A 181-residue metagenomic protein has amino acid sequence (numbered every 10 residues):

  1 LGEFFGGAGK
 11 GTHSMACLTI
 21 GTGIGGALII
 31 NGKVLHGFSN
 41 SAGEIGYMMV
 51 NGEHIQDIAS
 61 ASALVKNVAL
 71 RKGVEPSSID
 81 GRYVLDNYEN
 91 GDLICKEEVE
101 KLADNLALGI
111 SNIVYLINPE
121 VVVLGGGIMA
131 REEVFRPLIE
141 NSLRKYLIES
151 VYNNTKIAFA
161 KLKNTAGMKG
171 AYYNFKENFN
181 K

Functional and structural regions predicted by a protein language model:
F5-T12, V34, M49-K181: ATP-binding/phosphotransfer module of carbohydrate and carboxylate kinases, centering on a glycine-rich
M15-T19, G25-A27: Short glycine-aspartate micro-motif
I30-N31: A cytosolic small-molecule/anion-sensing beta-strand core signal
A42-E44: A short acidic/small-residue loop/turn micro-motif
